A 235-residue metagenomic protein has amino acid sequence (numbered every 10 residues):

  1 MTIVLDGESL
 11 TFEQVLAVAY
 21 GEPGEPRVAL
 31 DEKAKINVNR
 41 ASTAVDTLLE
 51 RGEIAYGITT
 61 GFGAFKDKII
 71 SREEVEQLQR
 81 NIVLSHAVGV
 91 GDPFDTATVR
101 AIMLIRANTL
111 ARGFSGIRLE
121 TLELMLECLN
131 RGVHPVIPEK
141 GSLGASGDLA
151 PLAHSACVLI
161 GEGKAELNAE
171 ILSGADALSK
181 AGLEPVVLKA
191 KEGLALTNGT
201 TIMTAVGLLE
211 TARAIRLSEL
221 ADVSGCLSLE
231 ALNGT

Functional and structural regions predicted by a protein language model:
M1-T235: Conserved, well-structured ligand/cofactor-binding cores
